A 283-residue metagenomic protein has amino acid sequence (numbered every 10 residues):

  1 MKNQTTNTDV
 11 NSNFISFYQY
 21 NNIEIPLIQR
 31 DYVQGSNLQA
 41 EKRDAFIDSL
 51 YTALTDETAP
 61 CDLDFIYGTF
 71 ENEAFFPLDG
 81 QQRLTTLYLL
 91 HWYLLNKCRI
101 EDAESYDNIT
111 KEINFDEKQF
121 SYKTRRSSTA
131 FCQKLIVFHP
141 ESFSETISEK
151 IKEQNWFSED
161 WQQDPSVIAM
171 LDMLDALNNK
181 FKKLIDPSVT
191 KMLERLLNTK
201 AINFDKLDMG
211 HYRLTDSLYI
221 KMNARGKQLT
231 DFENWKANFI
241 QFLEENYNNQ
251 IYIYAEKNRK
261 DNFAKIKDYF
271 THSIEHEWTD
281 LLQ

Functional and structural regions predicted by a protein language model:
M1-Q283: Covalent nucleotidyltransferase
